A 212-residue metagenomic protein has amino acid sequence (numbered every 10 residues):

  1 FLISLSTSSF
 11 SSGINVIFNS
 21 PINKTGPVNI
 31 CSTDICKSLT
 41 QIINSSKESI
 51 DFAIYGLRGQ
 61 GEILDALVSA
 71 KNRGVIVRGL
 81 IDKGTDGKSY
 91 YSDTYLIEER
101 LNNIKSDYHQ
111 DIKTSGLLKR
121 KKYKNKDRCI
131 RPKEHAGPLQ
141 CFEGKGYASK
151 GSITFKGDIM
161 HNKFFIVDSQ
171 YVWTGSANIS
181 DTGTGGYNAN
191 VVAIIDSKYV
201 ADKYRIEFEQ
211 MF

Functional and structural regions predicted by a protein language model:
F1-L2: Sec-dependent signal peptide recognition, specifically the positively charged N-region followed immediately by
S6-S8: N-terminal signal peptide c-region/cleavage motif recognized by signal peptidases
F10-S46, G56-F212: HKD-type phospholipase D/PLD-like phosphodiesterase module
